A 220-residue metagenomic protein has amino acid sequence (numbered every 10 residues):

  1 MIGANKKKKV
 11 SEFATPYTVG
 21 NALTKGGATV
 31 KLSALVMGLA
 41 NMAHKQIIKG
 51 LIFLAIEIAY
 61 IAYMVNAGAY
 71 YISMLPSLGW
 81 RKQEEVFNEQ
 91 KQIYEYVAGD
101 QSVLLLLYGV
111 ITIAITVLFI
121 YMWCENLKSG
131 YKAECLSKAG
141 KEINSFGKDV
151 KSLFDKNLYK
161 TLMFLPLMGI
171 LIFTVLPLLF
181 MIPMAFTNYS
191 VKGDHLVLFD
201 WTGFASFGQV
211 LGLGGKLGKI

Functional and structural regions predicted by a protein language model:
G3-P16, G27-A28, L35-V36, I47-G50 (+2 more regions): N-terminal signal-anchor/first transmembrane alpha helix
G27-A43, D149-V150, T202-G214: A short amphipathic helical element positioned immediately N-terminal to and/or at the very start of a transmembrane
N41-A43, A133, N188: Short alpha-helical scaffold segments that flank and stabilize functional sites
G50-Q83, Y189-V191: Membrane-helix exit/juxtamembrane interface segments
Y63-M64, Y71, A139, L176 (+2 more regions): Short linear functional motifs in flexible/disordered or boundary regions
G79-N88, G130, F173-K219: Short membrane-interfacial helix/loop motifs at transmembrane-helix boundaries
Q83-I115, G212-I220: Membrane-interface segments at the starts/ends of alpha-helical transmembrane spans
